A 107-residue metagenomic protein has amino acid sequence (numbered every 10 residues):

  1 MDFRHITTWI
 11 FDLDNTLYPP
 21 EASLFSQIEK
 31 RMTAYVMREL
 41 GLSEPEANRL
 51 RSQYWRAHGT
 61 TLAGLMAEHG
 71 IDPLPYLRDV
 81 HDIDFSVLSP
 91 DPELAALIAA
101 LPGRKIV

Functional and structural regions predicted by a protein language model:
F3-F11, T16-E93, P102-G103: N-terminal helical cap/lid subdomain that shapes the substrate entry/recognition surface in HAD-like hydrolases
